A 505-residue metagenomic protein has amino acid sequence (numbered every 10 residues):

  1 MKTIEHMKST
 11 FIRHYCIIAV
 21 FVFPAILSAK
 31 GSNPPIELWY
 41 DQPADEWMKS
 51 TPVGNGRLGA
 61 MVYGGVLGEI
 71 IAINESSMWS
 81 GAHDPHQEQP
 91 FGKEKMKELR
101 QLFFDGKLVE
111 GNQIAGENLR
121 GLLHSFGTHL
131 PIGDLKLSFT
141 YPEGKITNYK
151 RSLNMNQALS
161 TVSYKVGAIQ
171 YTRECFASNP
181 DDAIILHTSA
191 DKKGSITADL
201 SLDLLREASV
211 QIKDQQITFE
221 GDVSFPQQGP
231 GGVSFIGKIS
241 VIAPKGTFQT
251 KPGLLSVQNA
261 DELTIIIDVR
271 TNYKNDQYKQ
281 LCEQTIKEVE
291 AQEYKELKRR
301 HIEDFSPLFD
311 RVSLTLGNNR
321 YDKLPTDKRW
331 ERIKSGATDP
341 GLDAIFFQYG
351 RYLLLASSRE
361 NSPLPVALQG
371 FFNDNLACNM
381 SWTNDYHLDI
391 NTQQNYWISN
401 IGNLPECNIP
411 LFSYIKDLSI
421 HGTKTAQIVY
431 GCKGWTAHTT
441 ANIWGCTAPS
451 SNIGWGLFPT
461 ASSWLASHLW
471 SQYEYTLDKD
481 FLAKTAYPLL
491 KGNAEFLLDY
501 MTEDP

Functional and structural regions predicted by a protein language model:
M1-S32: Bacterial Sec-dependent N-terminal signal peptides
K30-I453, S471-Y473, D480-A483, K491-E495 (+1 more regions): Aromatic-residue-lined binding/catalytic grooves and analogous aromatic/hydrophobic interfacial grooves in multimeric
Y487: Short conserved active-site loop signatures built around small residues
